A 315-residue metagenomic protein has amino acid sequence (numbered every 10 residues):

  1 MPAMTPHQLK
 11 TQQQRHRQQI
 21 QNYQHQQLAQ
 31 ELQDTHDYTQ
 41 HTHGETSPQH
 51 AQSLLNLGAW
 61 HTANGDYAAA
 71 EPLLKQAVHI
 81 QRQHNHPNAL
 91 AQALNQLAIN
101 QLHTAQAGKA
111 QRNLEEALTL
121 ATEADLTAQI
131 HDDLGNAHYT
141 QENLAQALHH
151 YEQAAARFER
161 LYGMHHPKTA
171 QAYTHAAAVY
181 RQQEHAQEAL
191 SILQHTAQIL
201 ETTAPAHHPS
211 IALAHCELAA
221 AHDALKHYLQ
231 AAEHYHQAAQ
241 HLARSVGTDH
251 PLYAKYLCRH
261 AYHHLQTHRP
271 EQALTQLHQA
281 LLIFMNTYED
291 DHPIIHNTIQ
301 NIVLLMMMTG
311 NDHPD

Functional and structural regions predicted by a protein language model:
M1-D315: Intrinsic-disorder-linked linear interaction elements in eukaryotic regulatory proteins
